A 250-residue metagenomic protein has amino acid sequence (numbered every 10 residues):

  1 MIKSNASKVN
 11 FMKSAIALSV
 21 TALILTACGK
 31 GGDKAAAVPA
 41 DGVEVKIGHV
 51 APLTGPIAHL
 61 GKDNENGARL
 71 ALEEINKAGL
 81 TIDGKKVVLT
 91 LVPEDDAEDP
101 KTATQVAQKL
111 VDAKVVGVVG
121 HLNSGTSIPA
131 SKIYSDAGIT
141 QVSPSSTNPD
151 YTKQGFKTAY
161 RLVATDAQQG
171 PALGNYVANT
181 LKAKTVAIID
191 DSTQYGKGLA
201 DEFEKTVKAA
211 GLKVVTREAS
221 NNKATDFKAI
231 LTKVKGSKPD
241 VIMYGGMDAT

Functional and structural regions predicted by a protein language model:
I2-I16: Bacterial N-terminal signal peptides that target proteins for export
I24-A27: C-terminal motif of bacterial Sec signal peptides marking the signal peptidase cleavage site
G29-E44: Short, low-complexity, disordered segments immediately C-terminal to signal peptides in bacterial exported proteins
K34-V38, K62-D63, T81-T152, L162 (+2 more regions): Beta-alpha junction/loop-to-helix N-cap segments that form part of ligand/metal-binding clefts
P39-D41, G48-R69, E94-P100, N123-G125 (+1 more regions): Extracytoplasmic "Venus flytrap"
A40, V45, N66-L91, K208-G211: Signal peptide-proximal N-terminal region of secreted/periplasmic/extracellular or secretory-lumen proteins
V115-T216: Extracytoplasmic ligand/sensor domains, especially the bilobed periplasmic-binding protein
Y134-D136, A200-T250: Extracellular/periplasmic bilobed ligand-binding domains
